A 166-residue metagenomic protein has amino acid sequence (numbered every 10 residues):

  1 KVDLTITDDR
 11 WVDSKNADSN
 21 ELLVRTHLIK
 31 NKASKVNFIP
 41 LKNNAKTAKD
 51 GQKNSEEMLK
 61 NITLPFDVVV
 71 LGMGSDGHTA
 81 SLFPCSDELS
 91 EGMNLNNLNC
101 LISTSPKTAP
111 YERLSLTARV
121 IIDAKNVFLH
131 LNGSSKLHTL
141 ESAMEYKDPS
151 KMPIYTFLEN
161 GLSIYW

Functional and structural regions predicted by a protein language model:
K1, L22-T26, P84-M93, D148: A glycine- and small-aliphatic-rich helix-loop capping segment at beta-alpha/alpha-beta transitions that lines
V2-V70: Ligand-binding beta-strand-loop-alpha-helix segment within the catalytic cores of soluble metabolic enzymes
I6, N37-K42, I102-S103, L129 (+1 more regions): Structural signal for conserved beta-strand scaffold positions within catalytic alpha/beta enzyme cores
Q52, A80-C85, T139-A143: A short secondary-structure junction signal
L71-S75, N132: Glycine-rich beta-strand-to-loop/alpha-helix junction loops that act as flexible
S75-A118: Class I SAM-dependent methyltransferase SAM-binding "motif I" and its flanking Rossmann-like core
R119, D123-W166: ATP/nucleoside-binding phosphotransfer catalytic cores, i.e., glycine-rich phosphate-binding loops
